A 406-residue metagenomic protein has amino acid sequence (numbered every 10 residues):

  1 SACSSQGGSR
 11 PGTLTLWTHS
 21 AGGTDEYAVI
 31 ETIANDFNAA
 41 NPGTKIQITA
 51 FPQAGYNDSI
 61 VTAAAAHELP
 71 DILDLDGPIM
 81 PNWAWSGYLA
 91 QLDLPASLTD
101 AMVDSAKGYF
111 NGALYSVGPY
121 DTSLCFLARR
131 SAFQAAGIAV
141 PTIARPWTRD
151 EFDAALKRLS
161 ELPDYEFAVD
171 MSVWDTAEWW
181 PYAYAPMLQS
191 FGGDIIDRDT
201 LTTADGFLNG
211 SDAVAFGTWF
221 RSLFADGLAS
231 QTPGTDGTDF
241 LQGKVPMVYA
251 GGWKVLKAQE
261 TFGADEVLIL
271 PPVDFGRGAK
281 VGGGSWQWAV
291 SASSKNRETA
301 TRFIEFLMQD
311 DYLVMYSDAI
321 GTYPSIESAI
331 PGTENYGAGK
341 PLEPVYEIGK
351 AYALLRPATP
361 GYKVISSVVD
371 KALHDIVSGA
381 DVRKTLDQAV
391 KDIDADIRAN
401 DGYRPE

Functional and structural regions predicted by a protein language model:
S1-P81, Y88, F275-R277, E298-T299 (+4 more regions): Conserved N-terminal structural module of periplasmic/extracytoplasmic solute-binding proteins
H19, N38, M80, Y182-P186 (+2 more regions): Extracytoplasmic/periplasmic substrate-binding proteins
V29, R130, E305-E327: Periplasmic-binding protein-like
A50-S59, P78, P146-E151, S230-Q242: Short helix-initiation/N-cap motifs at beta->coil->alpha
L75-C125, W180-A183, M187, L268-L270 (+1 more regions): Hinge/lid segment of periplasmic solute-binding proteins
F110, Y115-P119, L124, D150-A204 (+1 more regions): Extracytoplasmic/periplasmic solute-binding protein
D153-R158, R198-Q231: Glycine-centered hinge/linker elements that transmit conformational signals in sensory and ligand-binding systems
D318-K371, G402-E406: Long, aromatic- and glycine/proline-rich binding clefts that accommodate carbohydrate-like moieties
